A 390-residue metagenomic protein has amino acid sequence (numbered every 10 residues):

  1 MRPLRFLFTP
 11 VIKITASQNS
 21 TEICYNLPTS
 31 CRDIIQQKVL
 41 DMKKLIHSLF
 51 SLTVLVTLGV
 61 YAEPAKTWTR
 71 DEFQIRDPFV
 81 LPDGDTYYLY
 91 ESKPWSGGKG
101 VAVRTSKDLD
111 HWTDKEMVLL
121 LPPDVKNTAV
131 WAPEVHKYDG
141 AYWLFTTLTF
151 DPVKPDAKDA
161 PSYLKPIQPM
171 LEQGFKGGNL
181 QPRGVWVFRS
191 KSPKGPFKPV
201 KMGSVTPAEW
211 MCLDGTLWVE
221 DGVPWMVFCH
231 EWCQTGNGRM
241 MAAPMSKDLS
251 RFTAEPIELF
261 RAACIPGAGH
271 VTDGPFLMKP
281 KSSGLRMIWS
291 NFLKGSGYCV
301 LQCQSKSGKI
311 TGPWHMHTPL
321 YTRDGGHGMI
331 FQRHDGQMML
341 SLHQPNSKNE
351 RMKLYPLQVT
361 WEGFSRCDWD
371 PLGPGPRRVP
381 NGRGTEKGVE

Functional and structural regions predicted by a protein language model:
M1-L4, V11, T15-Q18: Short, low-complexity, charge-dense intrinsically disordered segments
R2, D41-L45: Positively charged n-region of N-terminal signal peptides that target proteins for export
S17-Q18, S30, S192: Short stretches within intrinsically disordered, low-complexity N-terminal or propeptide regions
Y25, Q36, Y61-E390: Carbohydrate-active catalytic/glycan-binding domains of CAZyme proteins, especially the secreted or lumenal ectodomains
S48-T57: Bacterial N-terminal signal peptides
